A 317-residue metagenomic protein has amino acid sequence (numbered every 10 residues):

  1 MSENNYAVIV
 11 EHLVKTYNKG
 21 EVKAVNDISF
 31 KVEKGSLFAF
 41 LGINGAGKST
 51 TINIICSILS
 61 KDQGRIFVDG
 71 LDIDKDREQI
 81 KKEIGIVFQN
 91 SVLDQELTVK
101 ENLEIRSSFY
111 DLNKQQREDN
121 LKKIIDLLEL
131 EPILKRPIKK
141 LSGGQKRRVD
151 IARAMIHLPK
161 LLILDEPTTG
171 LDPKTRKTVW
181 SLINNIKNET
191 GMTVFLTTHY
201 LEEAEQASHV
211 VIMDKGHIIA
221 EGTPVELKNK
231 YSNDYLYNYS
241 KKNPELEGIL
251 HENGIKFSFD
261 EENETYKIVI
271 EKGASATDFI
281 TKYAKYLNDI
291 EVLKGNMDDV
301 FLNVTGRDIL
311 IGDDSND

Functional and structural regions predicted by a protein language model:
G64-D72, I80: Conserved ABC transporter NBD signature motif
E104, S108, Q115-I133: Conserved ABC ATPase "signature" region
P137-L141: Conserved ABC ATPase signature
L158: Conserved catalytic motifs of ABC-family nucleotide-binding domains
L162-D165: Catalytic Walker B motif of ABC-type/P-loop ATPase nucleotide-binding domains
L182-I270: ABC transporter nucleotide-binding domain
